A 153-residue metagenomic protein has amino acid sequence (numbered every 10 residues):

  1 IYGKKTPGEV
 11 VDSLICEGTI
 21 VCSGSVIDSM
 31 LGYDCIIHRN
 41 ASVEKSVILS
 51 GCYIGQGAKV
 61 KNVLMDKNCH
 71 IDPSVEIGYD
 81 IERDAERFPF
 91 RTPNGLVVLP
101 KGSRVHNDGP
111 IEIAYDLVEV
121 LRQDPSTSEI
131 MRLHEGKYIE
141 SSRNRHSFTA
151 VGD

Functional and structural regions predicted by a protein language model:
I1-D153: Left-handed beta-helix
